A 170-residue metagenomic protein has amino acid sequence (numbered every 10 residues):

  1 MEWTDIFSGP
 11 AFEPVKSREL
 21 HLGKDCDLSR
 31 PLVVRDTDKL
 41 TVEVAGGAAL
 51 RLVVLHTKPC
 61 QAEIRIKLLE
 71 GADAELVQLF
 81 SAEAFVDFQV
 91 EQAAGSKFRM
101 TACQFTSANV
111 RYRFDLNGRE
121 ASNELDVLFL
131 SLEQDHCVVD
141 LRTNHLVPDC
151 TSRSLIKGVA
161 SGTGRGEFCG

Functional and structural regions predicted by a protein language model:
M1-F12: C-terminal functional modules
P14-G170: Conserved beta-strand/loop scaffold segments within soluble protein domains that form the structured core and edges
